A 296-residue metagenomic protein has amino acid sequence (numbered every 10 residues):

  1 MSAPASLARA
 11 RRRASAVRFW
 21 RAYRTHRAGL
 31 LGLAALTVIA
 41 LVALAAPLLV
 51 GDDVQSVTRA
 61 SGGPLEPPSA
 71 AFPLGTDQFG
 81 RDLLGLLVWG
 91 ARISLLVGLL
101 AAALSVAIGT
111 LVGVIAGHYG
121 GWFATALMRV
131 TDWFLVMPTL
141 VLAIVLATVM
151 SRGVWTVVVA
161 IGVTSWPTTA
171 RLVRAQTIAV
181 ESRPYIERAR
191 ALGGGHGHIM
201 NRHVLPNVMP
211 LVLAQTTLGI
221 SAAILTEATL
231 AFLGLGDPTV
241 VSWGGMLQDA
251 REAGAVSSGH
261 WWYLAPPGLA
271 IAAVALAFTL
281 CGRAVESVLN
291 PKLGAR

Functional and structural regions predicted by a protein language model:
M1-T110, V114-I115, W122-T125, L140 (+1 more regions): Gly/Trp-centered helix-boundary motif
L31-A35, V97-A101, L127-V130, A143 (+5 more regions): Hydrophobic core positions of alpha-helical segments in small-molecule transporters and transporter systems
A46-V54, G117-G121, L146-R152, T226 (+1 more regions): Short helix-capping/hinge motifs at transmembrane helix termini and TM-loop junctions
P73-D77, L83, L104-G109, V114-V180 (+2 more regions): Generic hydrophobic transmembrane alpha-helix motif, especially the helices
R92-I108, G197-T229, F278: Transmembrane alpha-helices
L135, L146-V149, Q176-T177, G219 (+1 more regions): Glycine-rich helix-loop "coupling/hinge" segments at transmembrane-helix boundaries in multipass transporters
W166, A170, A223, V274-F278: Alpha-helical transmembrane segments
